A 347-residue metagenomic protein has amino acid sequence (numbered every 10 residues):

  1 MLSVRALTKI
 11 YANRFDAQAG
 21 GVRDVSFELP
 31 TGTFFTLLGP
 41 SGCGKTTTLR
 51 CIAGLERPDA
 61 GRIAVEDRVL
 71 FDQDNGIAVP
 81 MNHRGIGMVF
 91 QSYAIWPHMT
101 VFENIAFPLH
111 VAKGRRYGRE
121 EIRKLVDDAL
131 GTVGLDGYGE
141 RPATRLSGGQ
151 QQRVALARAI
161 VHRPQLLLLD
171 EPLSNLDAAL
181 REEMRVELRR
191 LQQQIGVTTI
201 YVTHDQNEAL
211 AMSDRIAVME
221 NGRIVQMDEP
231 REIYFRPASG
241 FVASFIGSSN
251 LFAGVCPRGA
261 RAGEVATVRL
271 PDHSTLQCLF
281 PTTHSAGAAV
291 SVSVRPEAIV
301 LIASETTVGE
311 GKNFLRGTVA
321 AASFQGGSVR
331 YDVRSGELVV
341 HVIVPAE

Functional and structural regions predicted by a protein language model:
M1-V4, I10-D24, T31, D74-A78: A short, flexible loop at the N-terminus of ABC-type nucleotide-binding domains that lies
L38-P40: The feature captures the beta-strand-to-loop junction immediately N-terminal to the Walker
T46-L49, V154: ABC ATPase nucleotide-binding domain helices that frame the ATP-binding cleft
A53: Helix-to-loop junction immediately C-terminal to a conserved catalytic motif
D59-R62, N221, A253: Conserved coupling/switch loops of ABC nucleotide-binding domains, chiefly the family-specific signature
G61-Q73: Conserved ABC transporter NBD signature motif
G85-G87, Q91, I95-S244: ABC ATPase nucleotide-binding domains
S249, G259-E347: Non-catalytic connector elements of ABC transporters
